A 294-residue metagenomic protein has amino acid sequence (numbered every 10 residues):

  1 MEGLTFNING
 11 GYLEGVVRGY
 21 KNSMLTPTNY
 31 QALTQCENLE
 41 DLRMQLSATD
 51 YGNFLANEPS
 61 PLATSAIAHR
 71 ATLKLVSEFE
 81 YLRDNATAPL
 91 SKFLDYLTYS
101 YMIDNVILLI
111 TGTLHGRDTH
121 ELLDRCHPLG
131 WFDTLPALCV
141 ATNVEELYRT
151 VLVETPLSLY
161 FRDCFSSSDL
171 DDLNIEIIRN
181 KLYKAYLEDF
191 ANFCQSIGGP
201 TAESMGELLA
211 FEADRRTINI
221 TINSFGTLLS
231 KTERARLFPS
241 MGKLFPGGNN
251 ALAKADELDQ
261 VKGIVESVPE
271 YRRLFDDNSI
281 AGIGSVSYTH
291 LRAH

Functional and structural regions predicted by a protein language model:
E2-F79, P89, H115, H127-L173 (+5 more regions): Conserved hydrophobic core element of enzyme catalytic domains
L90, N105-V106, H115-E121, G198 (+1 more regions): Short loop/beta submotifs within extracellular cysteine-rich repeat domains
S91-Y99, E203-F211: Short, recurring structural edge motifs at helix starts
Y96, L122, W131-L135: Long, charged all-alpha helical bundle/coiled-coil segments in cytosolic proteins
I103-G116, R215-L228: Extracellular/lumenal glycan-associated surfaces
I107, D133-T134, S204-L208, N219: Alpha-helical scaffold segments
Q195, G206-A213, T217-S224, R234: Acidic, serine/threonine- and glycine-rich low-complexity intrinsically disordered segments that serve as flexible
T289-H294: Conserved small/polar residues in nucleotide/adenosyl-binding loops
